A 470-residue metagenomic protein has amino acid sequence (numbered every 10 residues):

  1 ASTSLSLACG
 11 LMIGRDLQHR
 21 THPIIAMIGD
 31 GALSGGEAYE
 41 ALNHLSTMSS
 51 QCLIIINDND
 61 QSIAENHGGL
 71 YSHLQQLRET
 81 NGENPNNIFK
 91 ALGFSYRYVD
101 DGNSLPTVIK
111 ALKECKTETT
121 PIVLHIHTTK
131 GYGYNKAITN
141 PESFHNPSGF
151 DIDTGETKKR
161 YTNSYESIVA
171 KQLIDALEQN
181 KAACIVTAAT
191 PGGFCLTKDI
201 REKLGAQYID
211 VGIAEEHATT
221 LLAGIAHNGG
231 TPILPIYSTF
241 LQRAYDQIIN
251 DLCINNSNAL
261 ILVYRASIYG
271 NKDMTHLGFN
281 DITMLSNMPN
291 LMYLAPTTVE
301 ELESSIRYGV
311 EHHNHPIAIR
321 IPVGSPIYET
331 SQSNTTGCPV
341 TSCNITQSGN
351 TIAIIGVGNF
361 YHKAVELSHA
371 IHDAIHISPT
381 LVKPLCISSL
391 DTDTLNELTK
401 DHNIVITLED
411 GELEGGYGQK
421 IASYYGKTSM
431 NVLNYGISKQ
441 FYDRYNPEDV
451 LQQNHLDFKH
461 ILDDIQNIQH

Functional and structural regions predicted by a protein language model:
S2-L7, L11, R15-T21, L42 (+10 more regions): Thiamine diphosphate
R20-G35, C52-I55, A183-V186, Q207 (+3 more regions): A short, small-residue-rich loop immediately preceding and capping a beta-strand
G31-E40, S62-I63: Short acidic, Gly/Ser-rich segments with clustered Asp/Glu that frequently serve as metal-coordination loops in enzyme
G149-D151, S286-S331: Helix-enriched interaction subdomains in cytosolic or periplasmic regions, typified by TIR/SEFIR signaling/NADase cores
D153-T162: Glycine-rich phosphate-binding "P-loop"
Y208-E215: Active-site cofactor/substrate anionic-group-binding motifs, chiefly glycine- and Lys/Arg-rich phosphate-binding loops
L221, P232-P235, Y245-Q247: Catalytic phosphate/nucleotide-handling subdomain of diverse soluble enzymes
G229, D251-C253: Acidic (Asp/Glu)-rich catalytic clusters
